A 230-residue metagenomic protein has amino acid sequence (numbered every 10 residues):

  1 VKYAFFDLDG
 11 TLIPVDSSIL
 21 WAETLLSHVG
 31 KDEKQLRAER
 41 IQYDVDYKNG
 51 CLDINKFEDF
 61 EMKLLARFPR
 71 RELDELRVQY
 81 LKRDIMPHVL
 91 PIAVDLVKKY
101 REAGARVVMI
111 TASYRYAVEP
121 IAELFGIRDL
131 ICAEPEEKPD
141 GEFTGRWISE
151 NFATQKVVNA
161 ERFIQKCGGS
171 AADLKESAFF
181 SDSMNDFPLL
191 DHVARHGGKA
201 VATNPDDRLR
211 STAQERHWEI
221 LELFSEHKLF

Functional and structural regions predicted by a protein language model:
V1-N49: Active-site neighborhood of HAD-like aspartate-dependent phosphohydrolases
V1-Y3, E75-V78, K82-F230: C-terminal cap/substrate-recognition subdomain and adjoining C-terminal extension of metal-dependent phosphatase-like
D9, A22-L26, E58-L64, Q79-I85 (+1 more regions): Short acidic/polar alpha-helix capping motifs at helix-coil junctions
I13, N49, M62-A66, E119 (+2 more regions): Amphipathic alpha-helical interaction elements
D16, F68, Q155: Conserved active-site and cofactor/substrate-binding residues in soluble primary-metabolism enzymes
S18-I19, E58, V157: A general structural signal for well-ordered alpha-helical segments in protein cores
R37, D74-E75: Generic structural signal for individual residues within well-ordered alpha-helical segments across diverse proteins
D44-R71, L130-E136: Short, compositionally biased "basic patch" segments
